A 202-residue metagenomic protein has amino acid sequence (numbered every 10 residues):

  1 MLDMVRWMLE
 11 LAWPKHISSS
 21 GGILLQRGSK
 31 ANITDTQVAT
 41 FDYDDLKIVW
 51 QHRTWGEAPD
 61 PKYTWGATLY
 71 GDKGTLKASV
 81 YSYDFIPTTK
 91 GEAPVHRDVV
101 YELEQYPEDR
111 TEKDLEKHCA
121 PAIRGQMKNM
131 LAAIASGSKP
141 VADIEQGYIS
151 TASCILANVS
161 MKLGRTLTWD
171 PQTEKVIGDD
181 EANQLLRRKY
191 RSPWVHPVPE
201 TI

Functional and structural regions predicted by a protein language model:
M1-E145, I149-I202: Contiguous beta-strand/loop segments that form the cofactor/metal-binding neighborhood of enzyme cores
